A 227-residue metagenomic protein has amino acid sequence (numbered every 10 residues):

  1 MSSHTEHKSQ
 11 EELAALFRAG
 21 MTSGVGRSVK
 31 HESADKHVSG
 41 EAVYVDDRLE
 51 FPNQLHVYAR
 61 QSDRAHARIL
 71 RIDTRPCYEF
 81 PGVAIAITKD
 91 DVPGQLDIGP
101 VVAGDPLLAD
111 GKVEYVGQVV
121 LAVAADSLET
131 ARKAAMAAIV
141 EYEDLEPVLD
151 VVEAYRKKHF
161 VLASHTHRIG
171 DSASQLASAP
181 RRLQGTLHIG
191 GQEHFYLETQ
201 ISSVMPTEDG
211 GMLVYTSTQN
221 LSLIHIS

Functional and structural regions predicted by a protein language model:
M1-H165, G185: Flexible, low-hydrophobicity surface segments
P93-Q95, A179-Q192: Short Pro/Gly-enriched beta-strand edge/turn motifs at strand-loop
L162-S174: Conserved NAD+-utilizing ADP-ribose enzyme module
G190-I201: Extracytoplasmic beta-rich repeat domains
V204: N-terminal beta1-alpha1-beta2 module of alpha/beta enzyme domains
D209-S217: Structural motif
I224-I226: Conserved small/polar residues in nucleotide/adenosyl-binding loops
